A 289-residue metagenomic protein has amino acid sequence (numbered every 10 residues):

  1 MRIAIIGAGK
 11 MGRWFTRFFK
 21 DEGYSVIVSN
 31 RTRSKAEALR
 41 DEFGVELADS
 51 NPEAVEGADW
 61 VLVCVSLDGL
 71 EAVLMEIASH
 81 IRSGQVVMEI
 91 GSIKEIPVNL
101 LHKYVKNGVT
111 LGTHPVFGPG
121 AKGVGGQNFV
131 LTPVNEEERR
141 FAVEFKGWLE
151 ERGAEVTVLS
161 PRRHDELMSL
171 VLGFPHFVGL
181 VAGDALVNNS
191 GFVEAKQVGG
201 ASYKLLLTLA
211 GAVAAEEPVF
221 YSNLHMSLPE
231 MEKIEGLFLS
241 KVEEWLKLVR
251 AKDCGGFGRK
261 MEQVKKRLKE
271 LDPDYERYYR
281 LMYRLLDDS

Functional and structural regions predicted by a protein language model:
M1-E46, E53: NAD(P)+-binding Rossmann beta1-loop-alpha1 motif at the extreme N-terminus of oxidoreductases
E46-S50, T157-S160: Short acidic-hydrophobic, aromatic-tinged amphipathic segments that line or gate anion-handling sites
N51-L101: Rossmann-fold NAD(P) dinucleotide-binding segment
I93, L100-E155, L159, R163-D165: Rossmann-fold dinucleotide-binding core
Q127, H164-S190, K196-A215: Active-site-proximal catalytic alpha-helix in oxidoreductases
K196-P273: Interdomain hinge/lid region at the active-site interface of Rossmann-like NAD(P)-dependent oxidoreductases
